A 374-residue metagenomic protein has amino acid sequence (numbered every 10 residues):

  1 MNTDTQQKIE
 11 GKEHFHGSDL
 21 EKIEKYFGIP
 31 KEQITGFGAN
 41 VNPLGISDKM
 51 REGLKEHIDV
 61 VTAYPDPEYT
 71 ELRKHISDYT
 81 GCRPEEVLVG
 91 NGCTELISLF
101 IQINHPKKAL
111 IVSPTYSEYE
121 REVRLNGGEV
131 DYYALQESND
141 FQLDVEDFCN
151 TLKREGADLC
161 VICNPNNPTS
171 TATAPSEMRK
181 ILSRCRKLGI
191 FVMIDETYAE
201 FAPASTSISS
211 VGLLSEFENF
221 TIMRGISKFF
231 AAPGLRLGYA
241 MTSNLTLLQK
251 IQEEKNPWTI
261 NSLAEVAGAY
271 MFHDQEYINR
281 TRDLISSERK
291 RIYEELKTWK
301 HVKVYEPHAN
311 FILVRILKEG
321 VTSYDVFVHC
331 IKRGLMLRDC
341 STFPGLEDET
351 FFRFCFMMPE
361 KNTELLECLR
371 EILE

Functional and structural regions predicted by a protein language model:
M1, K332-R333, G345-E374: PLP-dependent enzyme catalytic core of the Aspartate aminotransferase-like
M1-A63, G156, I190: N-terminal "arm"/small-domain region of PLP-dependent enzymes with the aminotransferase-like
I46-S47, E68, N219-Y305: PLP-dependent aminotransferase class I/II
P65, S77-L99: Short loop-beta-helix segment that forms the pyridoxal 5′-phosphate
Q102-I162: PLP-dependent aminotransferase-like
N126, E155, K187-L188, F217 (+1 more regions): Helix C-cap/helix->beta junction micro-motif
E137-P203: Active-site phosphate-binding strand-loop segment of PLP-dependent enzymes
S286, W299-R333: Conserved PLP-binding catalytic core of the aspartate aminotransferase-like
